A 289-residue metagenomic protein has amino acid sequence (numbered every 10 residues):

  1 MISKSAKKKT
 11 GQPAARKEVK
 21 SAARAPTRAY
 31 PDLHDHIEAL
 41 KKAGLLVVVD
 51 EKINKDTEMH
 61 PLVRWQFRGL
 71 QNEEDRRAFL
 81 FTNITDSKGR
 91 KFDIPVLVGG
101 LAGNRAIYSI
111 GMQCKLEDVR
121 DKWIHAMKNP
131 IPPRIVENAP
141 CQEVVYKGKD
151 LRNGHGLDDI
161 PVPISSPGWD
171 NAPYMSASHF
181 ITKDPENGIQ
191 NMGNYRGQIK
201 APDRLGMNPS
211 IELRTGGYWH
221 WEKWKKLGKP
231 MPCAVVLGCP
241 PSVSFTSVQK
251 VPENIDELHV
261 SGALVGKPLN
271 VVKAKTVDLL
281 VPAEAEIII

Functional and structural regions predicted by a protein language model:
I2-K9, P13-I289: Extended, highly charged
